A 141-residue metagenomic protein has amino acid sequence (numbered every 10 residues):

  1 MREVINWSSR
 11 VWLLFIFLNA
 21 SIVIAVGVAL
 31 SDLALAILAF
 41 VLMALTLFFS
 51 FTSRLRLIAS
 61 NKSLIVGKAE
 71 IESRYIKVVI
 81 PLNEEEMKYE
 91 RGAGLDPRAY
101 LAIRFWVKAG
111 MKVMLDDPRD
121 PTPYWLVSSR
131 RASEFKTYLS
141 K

Functional and structural regions predicted by a protein language model:
M1-G27: N-terminal membrane-targeting/pre-transmembrane regions
I5, L115, S129: Pocket-edge structural micro-motifs
L13, L30-A39: Short, aromatic-rich membrane-interface segments at the entry and exit of alpha-helical transmembrane domains
F15, Y75-V79, K136-Y138: A short, polar/proline- and glycine-enriched secondary-structure boundary/capping micro-motif
S21-A25, A36-S50: Single-pass alpha-helical transmembrane signal-anchor segments
L42-I80: Conserved beta-hairpin
K68-L126: Non-transmembrane, membrane-adjacent beta-strand/coil modules in membrane-associated proteins and peripheral
T122-K141: C-terminal/domain-terminus segments
